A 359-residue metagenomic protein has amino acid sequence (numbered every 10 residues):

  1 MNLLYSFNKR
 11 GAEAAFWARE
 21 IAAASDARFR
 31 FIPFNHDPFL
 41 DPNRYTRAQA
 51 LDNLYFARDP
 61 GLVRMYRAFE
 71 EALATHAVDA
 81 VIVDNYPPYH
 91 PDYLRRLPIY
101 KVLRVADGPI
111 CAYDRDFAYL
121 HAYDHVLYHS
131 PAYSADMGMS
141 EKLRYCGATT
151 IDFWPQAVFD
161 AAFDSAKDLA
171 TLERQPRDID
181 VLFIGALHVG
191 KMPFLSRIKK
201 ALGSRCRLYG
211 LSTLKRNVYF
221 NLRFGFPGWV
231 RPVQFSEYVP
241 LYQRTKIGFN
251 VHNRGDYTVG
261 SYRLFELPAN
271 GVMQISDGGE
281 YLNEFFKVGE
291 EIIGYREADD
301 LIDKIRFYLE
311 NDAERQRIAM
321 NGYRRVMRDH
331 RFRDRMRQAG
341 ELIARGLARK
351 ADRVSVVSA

Functional and structural regions predicted by a protein language model:
M1-A68, H76, D84-Y93, A106-V288 (+1 more regions): Nucleotide-sugar donor-binding catalytic core of glycosyltransferases
M1-G11, R67, E71, R345-A359: Non-catalytic N-terminal targeting/anchoring module and adjacent flexible stem/linker that precedes the structured
E70-A74, F307: Short amphipathic alpha-helix with an adjacent loop that forms part of the alpha/beta core around
L97-V105: Short beta-strand/loop segments at the ligand-binding rim of alpha/beta enzyme cores
S261, I292-A298, Y308-D312: Conserved acidic donor-binding segment of nucleotide-sugar-dependent glycosyltransferases
A269, M273-Q274, E290-A298, L342-V356: Short, contiguous hydrophobic alpha-helices characteristic of membrane insertion segments
L301: Catalytic phosphate/metal-binding cores of nucleic-acid and nucleotide-processing enzymes, i.e., regions that mediate
L309-I343: A charged, aromatic-enriched C-terminal amphipathic alpha-helix characteristic of glycosyltransferases across folds
